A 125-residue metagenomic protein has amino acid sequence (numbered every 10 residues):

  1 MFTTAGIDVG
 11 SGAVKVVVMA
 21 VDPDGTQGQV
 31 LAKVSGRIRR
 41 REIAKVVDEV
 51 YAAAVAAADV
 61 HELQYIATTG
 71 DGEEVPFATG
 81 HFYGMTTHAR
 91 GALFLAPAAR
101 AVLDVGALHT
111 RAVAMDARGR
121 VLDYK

Functional and structural regions predicted by a protein language model:
T4-D8, L63-A67, R100-D104: Short glycine-aspartate micro-motif
T4-K45, E49, V121-K125: Short glycine-rich, Thr/Ser-proximal phosphate-binding strand/loop in the N-terminal lobe of ATP-dependent enzymes
D8-A13, D71, V105-H109: A short acidic Gly-Thr/Ser loop motif
V34-R40, A54-T87, V113-A114, V121-L122: Short beta-strand-loop/turn "lid" adjacent to the catalytic site in phosphate-handling enzymes
E49, A53, G91-F94: Alpha-helical scaffold segments in soluble metabolic enzymes
G84-K125: Glycine-rich phosphate-binding loop of actin/hexokinase-like ATP-binding domains
